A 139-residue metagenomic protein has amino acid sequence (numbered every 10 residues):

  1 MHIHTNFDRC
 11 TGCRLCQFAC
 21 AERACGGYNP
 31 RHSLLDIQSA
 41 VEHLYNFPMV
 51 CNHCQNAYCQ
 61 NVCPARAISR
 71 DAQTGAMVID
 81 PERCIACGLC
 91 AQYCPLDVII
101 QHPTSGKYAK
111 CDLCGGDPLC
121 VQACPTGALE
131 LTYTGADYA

Functional and structural regions predicted by a protein language model:
M1-A19, R23: N-terminal presequences and immediately downstream first alpha-helices
M1-D8, E130-A139: Iron-sulfur (Fe-S) cluster-binding modules
N6, S33-C51: Sequence context of c-type cytochrome heme-c attachment sites
C10, H53-C54, C84, D112-G115: Short Cys/His-rich zinc-binding micro-motifs
G12, G27-Y28, E42-H43: Short glycine/serine/proline-enriched coil/turn segments at secondary-structure junctions
L15-L35, Y58-M77, E82-R83, L89-S105 (+1 more regions): Iron-sulfur cluster-binding cysteine motifs and their immediate structural context in ferredoxin-like electron-transfer
G106-D112: Active-site-proximal inter-transmembrane loops
